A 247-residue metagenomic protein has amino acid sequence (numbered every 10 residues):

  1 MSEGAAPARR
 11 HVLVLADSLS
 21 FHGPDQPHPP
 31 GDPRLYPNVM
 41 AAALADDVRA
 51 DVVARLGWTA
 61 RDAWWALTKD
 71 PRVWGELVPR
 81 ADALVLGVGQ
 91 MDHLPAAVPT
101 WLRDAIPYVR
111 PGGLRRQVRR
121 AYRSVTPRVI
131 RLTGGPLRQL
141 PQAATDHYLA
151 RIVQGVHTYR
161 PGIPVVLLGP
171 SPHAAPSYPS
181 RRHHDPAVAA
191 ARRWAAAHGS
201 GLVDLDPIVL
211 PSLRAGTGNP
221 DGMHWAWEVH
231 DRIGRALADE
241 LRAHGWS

Functional and structural regions predicted by a protein language model:
M1-R80, L84, A226: Serine-esterase "nucleophile elbow" of acetyl-processing enzymes
P71-S247: Alpha-helical cap/lid subdomain in secreted, periplasmic, or secretory-pathway luminal O-acyl-processing enzymes
